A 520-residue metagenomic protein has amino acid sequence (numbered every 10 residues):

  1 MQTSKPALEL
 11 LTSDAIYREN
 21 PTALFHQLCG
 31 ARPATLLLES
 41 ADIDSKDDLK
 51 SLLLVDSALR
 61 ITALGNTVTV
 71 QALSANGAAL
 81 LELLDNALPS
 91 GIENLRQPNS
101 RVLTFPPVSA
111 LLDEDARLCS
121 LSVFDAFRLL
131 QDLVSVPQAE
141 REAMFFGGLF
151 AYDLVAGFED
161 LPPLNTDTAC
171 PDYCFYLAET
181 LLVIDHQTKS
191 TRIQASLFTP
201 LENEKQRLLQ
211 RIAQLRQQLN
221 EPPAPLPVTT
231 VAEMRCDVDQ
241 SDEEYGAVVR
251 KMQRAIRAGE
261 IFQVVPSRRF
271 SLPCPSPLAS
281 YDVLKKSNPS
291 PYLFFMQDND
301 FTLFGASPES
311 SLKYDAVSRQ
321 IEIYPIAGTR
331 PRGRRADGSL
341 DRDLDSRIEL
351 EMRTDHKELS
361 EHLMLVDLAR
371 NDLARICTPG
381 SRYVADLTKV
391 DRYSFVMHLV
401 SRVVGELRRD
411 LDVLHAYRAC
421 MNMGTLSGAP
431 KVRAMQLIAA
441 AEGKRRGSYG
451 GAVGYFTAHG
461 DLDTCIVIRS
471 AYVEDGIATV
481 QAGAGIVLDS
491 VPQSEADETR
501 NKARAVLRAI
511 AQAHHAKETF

Functional and structural regions predicted by a protein language model:
M1-F520: Extended alpha-helical targeting/anchoring segments, especially N-terminal organellar/secretory targeting helices
